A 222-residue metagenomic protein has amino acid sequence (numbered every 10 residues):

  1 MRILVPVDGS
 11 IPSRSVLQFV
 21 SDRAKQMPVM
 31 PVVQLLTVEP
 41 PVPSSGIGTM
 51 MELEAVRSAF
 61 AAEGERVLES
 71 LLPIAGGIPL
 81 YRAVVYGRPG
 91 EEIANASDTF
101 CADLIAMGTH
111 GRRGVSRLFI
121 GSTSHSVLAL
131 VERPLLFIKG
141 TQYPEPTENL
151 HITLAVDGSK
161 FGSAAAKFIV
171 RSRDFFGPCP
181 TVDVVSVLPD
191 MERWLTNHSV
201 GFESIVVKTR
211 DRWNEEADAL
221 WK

Functional and structural regions predicted by a protein language model:
M1-M51, L150-R210, N214: Small/aliphatic-rich secondary-structure junction motif
R2, L17, Q26, E91-E145: Gly/Ser-rich helix-loop-strand patches that form or flank binding pockets for ribonucleotide-derived cofactors
I11-P12, R88-E91, S122, K160: Short alpha-helical
D22, P28, A55, L72-I105 (+1 more regions): Structural beta-alpha unit
V32, P79-Y81, P134, T181: Conserved beta-strand segments of alpha/beta enzyme cores
L53-R66, S204-A219: A short acidic, glycine-rich active-site loop that binds or catalyzes chemistry on phosphate/adenosine moieties
